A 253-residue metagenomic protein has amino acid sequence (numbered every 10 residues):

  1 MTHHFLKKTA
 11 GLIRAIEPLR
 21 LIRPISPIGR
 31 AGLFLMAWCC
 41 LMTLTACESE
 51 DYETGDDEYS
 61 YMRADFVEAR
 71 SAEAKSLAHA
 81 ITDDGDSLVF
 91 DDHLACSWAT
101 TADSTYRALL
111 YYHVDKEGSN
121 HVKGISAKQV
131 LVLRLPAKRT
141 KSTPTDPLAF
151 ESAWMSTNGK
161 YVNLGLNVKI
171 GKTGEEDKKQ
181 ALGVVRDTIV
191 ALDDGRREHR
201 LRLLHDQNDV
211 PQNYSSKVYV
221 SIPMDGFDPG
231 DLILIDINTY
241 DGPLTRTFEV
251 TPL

Functional and structural regions predicted by a protein language model:
M1-I28: N-terminal secretory signal peptides that target proteins for export/translocation
T43-A46: C-terminal motif of bacterial Sec signal peptides marking the signal peptidase cleavage site
D51-K75: Structural detector for short beta-strands of small beta-barrel domains
D86-A99: Beta-strand/loop nucleic-acid-binding surfaces
T100-N120: Flexible glycine-rich surface loops and low-complexity tracts that mediate binding to linear polymers
K116-N167: Surface-exposed beta-loop interaction hotspot
S152-D206: Short helix-loop boundary/capping segments
L204-I233: Short, solvent-exposed, Trp/other aromatic-anchored flexible loops in extracytoplasmic proteins
